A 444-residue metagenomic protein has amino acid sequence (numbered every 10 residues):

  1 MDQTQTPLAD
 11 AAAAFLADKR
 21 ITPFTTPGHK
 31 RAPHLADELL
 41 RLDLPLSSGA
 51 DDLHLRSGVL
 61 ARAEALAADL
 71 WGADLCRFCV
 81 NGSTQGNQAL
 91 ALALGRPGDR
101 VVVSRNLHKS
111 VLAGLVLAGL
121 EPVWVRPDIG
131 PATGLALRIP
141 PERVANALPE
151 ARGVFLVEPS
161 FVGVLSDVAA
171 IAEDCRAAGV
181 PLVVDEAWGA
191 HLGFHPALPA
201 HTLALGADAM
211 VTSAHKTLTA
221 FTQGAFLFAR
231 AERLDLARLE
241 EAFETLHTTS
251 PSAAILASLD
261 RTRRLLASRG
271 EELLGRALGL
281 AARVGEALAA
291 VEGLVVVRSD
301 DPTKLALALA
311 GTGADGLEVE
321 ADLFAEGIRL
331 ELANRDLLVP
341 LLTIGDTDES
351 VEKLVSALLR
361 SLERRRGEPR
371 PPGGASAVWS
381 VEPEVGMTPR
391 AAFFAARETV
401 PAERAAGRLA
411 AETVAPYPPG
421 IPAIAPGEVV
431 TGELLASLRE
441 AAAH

Functional and structural regions predicted by a protein language model:
M1-G58, P419: N-terminal "arm"/small-domain region of PLP-dependent enzymes with the aminotransferase-like
D2, L8-A13, L35, A73-C76 (+1 more regions): Conserved PLP-enzyme active-site core in the AAT-like
R31, F161, H215-T217, E232-L234 (+5 more regions): Short, glycine-/Ser/Thr-/acidic-enriched flexible segments
A32, L259, P416: Anaerobic metallocofactor- and corrinoid-dependent redox/one-carbon enzyme cores, especially those from methanogenesis
L39-Q85, N106: Conserved N-terminal alpha-helix of the aminotransferase class I/II PLP-enzyme fold
D51-L55, L246-H247, E272, P422-P426: A short N-terminal beta->alpha junction/helix N-cap motif
E286-H444: Conserved C-terminal alpha-helix-loop-beta "cap" of PLP-dependent enzymes that closes/shapes the active-site mouth
